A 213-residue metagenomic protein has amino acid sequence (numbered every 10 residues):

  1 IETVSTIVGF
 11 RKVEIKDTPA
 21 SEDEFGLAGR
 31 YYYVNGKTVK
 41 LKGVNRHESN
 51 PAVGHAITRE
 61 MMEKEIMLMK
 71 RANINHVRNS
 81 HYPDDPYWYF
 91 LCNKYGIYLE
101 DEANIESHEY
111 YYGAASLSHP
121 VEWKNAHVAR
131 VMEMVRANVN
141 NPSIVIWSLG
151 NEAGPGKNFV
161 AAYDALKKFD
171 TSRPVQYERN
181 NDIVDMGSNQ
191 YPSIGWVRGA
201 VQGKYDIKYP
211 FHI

Functional and structural regions predicted by a protein language model:
I1-D84, L91, Y95-G96, R130 (+2 more regions): Secreted/periplasmic carbohydrate-active enzymes, especially glycoside hydrolases
I66-L68, H76-I213: Substrate-binding/catalytic cleft of secreted carbohydrate-active enzymes, primarily glycoside hydrolases
